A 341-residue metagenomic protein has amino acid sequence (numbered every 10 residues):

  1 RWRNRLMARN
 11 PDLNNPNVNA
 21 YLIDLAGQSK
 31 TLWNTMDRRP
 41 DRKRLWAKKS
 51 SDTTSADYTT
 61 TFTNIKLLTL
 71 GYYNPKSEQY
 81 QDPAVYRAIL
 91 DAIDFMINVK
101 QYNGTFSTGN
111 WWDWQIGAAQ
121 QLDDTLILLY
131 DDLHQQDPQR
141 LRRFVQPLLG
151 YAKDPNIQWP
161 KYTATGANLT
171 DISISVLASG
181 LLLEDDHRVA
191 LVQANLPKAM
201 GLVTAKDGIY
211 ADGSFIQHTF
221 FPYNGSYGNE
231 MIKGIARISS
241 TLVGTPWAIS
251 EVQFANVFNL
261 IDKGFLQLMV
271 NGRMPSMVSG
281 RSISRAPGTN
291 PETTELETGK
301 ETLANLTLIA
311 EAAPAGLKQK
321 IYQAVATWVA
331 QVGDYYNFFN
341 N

Functional and structural regions predicted by a protein language model:
R1-T59: Low-complexity, Ser/Thr/Pro/Gly-enriched N-terminal "stalk/linker" regions
W2-L6, V18-L32, F144-L148, V189-V192 (+6 more regions): Generic structural signal of hydrophobic/aromatic residues within well-ordered alpha-helices of folded domains
N10, A119-Q120, Y336: Amphipathic alpha-helical interaction segments
N15, N19-L22, Y86, E251 (+2 more regions): Generic detection of long, well-ordered alpha-helical segments
W33-K300: Aromatic-lined, polymer-binding surfaces characteristic of secreted/periplasmic polysaccharide-degrading enzymes
V270-N341: Long, K/E/R/D-enriched contiguous segments that form extended
